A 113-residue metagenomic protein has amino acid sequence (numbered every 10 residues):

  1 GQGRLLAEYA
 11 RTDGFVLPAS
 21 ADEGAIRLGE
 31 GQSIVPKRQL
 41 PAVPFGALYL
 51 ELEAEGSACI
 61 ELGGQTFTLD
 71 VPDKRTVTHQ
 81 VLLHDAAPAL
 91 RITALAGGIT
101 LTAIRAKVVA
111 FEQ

Functional and structural regions predicted by a protein language model:
G1-F45, C59, T102-Q113: Glycan-recognition and processing domains
P36-R38, T76-L83: Exposed aromatic-hydrophobic patches
A42-Y49, A86-A87: Extended extracellular/luminal ectodomain segments enriched in beta-structured repeat modules
V43, E53-S57, G97: Short solvent-exposed strand-capping/beta-turn motif centered on an Asx-Ser/Thr pair
E51-E53, T93, R105: Residue-level recognition of well-ordered beta-strand positions that form the cores of beta-sheet-rich folds across
S57-Q65: Short, surface-exposed beta-strand/strand-loop-strand elements in extracellular ectodomains
L69-P72: Short beta-strand segments within Ig-like beta-sandwich modules, predominantly Fibronectin type-III
R91-I99: Short beta-strand-plus-loop segments that form exposed binding edges in beta-rich domains
